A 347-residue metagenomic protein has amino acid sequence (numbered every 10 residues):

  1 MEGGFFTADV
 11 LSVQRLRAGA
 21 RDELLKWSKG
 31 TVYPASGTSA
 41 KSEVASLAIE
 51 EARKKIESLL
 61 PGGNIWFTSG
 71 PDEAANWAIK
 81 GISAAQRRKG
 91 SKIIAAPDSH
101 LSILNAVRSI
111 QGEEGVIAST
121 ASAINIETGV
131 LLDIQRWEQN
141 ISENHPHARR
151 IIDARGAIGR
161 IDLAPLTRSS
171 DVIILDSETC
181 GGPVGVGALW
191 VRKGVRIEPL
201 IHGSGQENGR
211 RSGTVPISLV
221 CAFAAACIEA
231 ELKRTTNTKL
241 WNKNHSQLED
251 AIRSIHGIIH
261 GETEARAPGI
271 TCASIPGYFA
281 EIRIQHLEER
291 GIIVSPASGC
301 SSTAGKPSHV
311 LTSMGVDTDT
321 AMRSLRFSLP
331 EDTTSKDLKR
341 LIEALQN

Functional and structural regions predicted by a protein language model:
M1-N347: Pyridoxal 5′-phosphate
